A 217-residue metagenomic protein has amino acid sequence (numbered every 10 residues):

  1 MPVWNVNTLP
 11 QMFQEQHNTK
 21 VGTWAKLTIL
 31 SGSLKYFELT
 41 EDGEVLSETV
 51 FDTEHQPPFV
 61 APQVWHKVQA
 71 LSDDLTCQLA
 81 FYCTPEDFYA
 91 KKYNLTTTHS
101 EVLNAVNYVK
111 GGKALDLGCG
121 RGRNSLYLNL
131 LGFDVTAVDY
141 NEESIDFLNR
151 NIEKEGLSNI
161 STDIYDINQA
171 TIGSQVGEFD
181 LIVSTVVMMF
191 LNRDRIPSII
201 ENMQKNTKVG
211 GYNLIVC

Functional and structural regions predicted by a protein language model:
D42-P62: Short acidic-glycine-tyrosine-enriched beta hairpin
G112-G120: Conserved class I S-adenosyl-L-methionine
N141-E143: Conserved SAM/SAH-binding beta-strand->alpha-helix loop
L148-N149: Conserved SAM-binding loop
G156-Q169: Conserved SAM-binding strand-loop segment of SAM-dependent methyltransferases
I172-I182: A short acidic, Gly/Pro-enriched loop at the edge of an enzyme's catalytic core that lines a small-molecule cofactor
P197-V209: A short glycine-rich, Lys/Arg-flanked "PGG" loop and its adjoining helix->strand segment in the class I
G210-C217: Conserved beta-strand signature within the Rossmann-like core of class I S-adenosyl-L-methionine
